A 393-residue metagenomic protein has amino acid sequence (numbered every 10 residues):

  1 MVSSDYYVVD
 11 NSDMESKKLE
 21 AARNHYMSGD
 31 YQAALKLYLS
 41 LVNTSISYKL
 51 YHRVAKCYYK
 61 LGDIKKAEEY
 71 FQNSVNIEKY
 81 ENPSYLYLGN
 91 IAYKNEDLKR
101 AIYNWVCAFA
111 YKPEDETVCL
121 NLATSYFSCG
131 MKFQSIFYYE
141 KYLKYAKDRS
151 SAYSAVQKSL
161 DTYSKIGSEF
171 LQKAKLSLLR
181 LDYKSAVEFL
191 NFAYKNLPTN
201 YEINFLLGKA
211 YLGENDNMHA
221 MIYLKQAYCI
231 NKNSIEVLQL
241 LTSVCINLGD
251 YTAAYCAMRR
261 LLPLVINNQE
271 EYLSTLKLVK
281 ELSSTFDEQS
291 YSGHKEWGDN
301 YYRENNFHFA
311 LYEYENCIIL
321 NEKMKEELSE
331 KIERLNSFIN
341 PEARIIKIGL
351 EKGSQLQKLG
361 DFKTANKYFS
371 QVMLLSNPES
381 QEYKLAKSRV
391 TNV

Functional and structural regions predicted by a protein language model:
M14-N43, S47-K49, R53-K56, K60 (+4 more regions): Alpha-helical segment of the N-proximal tetratricopeptide repeat
S16, K49-L50, P83, T117 (+13 more regions): Start-of-helix register in tetratricopeptide repeats
E20, R53, K60, Y87 (+10 more regions): Canonical tetratricopeptide repeat
M27, K60, K94, S128-C129 (+9 more regions): Register position in tetratricopeptide repeats
S40-L41, N73-S74, C107-A108, K141-Y142 (+5 more regions): Canonical positions in the second alpha-helix
N43-T44, I77, Y111, Y145 (+6 more regions): Structural marker of alpha-solenoid helical repeat scaffolds
